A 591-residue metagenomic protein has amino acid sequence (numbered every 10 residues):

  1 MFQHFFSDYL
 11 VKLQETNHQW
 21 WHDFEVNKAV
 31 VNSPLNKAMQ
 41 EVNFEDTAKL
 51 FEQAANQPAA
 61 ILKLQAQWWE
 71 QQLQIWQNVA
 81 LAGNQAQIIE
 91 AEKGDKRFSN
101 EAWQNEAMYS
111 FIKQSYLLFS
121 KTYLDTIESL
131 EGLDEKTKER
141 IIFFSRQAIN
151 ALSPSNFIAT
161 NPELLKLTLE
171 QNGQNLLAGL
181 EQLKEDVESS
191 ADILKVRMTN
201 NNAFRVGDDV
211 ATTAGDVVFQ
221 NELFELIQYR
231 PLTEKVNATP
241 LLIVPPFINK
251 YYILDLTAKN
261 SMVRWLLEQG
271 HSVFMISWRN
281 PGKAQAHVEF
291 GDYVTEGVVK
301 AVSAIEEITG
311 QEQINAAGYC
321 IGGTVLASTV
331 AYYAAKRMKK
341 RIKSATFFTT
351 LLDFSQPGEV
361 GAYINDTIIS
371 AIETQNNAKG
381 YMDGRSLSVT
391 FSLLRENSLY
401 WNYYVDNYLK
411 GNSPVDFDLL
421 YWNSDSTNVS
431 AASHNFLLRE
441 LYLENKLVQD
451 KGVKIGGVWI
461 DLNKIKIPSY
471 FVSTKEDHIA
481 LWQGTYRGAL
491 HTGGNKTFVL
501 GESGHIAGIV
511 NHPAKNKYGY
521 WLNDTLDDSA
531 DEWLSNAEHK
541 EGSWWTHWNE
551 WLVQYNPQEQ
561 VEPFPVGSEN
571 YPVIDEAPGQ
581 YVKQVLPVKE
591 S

Functional and structural regions predicted by a protein language model:
M1-L223, V236-N237, F274, K340 (+5 more regions): Amphipathic, low-complexity, repeat-rich surface-exposed segments
E131-L167, E307, Q311, T329-N435 (+1 more regions): Alpha/beta-hydrolase-fold enzymes
V236-F247: Short beta-strand element of the alpha/beta-hydrolase
D255-V273: Short amphipathic alpha-helix adjacent to the substrate-entry channel of hydrolases
Q285-T309: Alpha/beta-hydrolase active-site loop
V302-G322: Alpha/beta-hydrolase fold nucleophile elbow
I465, F471-S473, D477: Short beta-strand/loop motif that positions the catalytic acidic residue of the alpha/beta-hydrolase fold
L481-H491, E502: Short alpha-helix in the alpha/beta-hydrolase fold that links the catalytic acid
